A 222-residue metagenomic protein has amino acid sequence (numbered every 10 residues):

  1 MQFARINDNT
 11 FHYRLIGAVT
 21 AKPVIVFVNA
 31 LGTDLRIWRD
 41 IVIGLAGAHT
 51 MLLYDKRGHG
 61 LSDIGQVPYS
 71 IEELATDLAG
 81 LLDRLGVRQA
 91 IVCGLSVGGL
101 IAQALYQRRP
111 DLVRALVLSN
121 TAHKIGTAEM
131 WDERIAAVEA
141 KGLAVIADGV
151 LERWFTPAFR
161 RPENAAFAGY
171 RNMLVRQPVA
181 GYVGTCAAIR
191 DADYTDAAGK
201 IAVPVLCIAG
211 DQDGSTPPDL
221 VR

Functional and structural regions predicted by a protein language model:
M1-V26, G47-H49: Alpha/beta-hydrolase fold catalytic core
N9, R36-A46, L52-V97: Active-site loop/oxyanion-hole signature of alpha/beta-hydrolase fold enzymes
V26-A30, A209: The conserved beta1-alpha1 loop
D55, I91, R114-V117, G199: Residue in the alpha/beta-hydrolase core beta-strand immediately N-terminal to the catalytic nucleophile
L100-R108, L112-A147: Flexible "cap/lid" loop of the alpha/beta hydrolase fold
G126-E129, A140-A202: Conserved alpha/beta-hydrolase catalytic His-Asp/Glu region
Y194, V203, P217-R222: Short alpha-helix in the alpha/beta-hydrolase fold that links the catalytic acid
I201, C207-A209, D213: Short beta-strand/loop motif that positions the catalytic acidic residue of the alpha/beta-hydrolase fold
